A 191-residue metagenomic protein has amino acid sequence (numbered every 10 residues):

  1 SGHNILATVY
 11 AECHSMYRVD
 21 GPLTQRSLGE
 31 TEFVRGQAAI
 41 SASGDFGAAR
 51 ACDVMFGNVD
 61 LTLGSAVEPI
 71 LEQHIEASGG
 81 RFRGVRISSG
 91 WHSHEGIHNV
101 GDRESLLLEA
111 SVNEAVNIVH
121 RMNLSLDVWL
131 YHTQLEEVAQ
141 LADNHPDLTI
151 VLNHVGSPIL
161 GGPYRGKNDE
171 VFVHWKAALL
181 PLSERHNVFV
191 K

Functional and structural regions predicted by a protein language model:
S1-G47: An N-terminally biased module of ancient metal coordination in phosphate/nucleic-acid-related enzymes
T8, V34, M55, V85 (+3 more regions): Conserved, mostly hydrophobic/aromatic
E12-C13, F56-L61, R86-S89, V128-H132 (+1 more regions): A cross-domain feature marking catalytic cores of carbohydrate-active enzymes and several ubiquitous metabolic/repair
Y17, T24-R26, V59-V67, W129-E136 (+2 more regions): Acidic-and-aromatic substrate-binding clefts and catalytic sites of carbohydrate-active enzymes
G21, I87-L107: Glycine-rich phosphate-binding "P-loop"
T31, G64-I75, S111-V112, H174-W175: Short, acidic/polar
D102-K191: Catalytic pocket-lining loop regions of alpha/beta-barrel enzymes, especially the amidohydrolase/enolase/GH5 lineages
